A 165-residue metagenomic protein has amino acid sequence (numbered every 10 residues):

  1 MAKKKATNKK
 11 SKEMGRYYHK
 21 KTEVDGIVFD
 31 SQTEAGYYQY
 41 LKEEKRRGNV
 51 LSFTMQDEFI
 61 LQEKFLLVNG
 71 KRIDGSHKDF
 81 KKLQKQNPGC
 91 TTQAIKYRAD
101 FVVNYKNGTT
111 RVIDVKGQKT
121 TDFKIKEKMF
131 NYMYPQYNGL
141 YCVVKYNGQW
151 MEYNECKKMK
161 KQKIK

Functional and structural regions predicted by a protein language model:
M1-K165: Electrostatic, structured charged patches in enzyme active sites and in nucleic-acid/phosphate-binding
